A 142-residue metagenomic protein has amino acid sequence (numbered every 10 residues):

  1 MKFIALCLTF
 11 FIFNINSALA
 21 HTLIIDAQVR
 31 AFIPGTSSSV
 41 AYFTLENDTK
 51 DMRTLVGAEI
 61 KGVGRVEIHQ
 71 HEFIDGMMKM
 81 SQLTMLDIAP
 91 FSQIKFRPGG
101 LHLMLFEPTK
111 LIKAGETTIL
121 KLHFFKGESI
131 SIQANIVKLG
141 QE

Functional and structural regions predicted by a protein language model:
M1-K2: N-terminal hydrophobic targeting signals that begin at the initiator methionine
A5-I15: Bacterial N-terminal signal peptides
H21-E142: Compact, glycine-rich, soluble single-domain proteins
